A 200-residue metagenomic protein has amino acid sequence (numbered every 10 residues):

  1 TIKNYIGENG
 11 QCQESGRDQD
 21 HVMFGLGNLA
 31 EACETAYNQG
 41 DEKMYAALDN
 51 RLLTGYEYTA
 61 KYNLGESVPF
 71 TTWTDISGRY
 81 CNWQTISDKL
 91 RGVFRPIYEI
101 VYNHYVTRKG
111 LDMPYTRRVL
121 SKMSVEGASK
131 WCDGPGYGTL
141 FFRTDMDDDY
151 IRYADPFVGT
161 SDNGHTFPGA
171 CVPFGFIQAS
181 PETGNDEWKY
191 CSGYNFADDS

Functional and structural regions predicted by a protein language model:
T1-M23: Active-site cradle of extracellular carbohydrate-active enzymes
Q19-E34, T54-G55: Well-ordered alpha-helical segments within folded domains of soluble proteins
D20, E34-A47, R51: Extended, compositionally biased non-globular segments
E34-D41, A60-L64, D162: Sec-exported extracytoplasmic/periplasmic mature domains
K43-M146: CBM-like carbohydrate-recognition segments
D147-S200: Accessory carbohydrate-recognition regions in carbohydrate-active enzymes
